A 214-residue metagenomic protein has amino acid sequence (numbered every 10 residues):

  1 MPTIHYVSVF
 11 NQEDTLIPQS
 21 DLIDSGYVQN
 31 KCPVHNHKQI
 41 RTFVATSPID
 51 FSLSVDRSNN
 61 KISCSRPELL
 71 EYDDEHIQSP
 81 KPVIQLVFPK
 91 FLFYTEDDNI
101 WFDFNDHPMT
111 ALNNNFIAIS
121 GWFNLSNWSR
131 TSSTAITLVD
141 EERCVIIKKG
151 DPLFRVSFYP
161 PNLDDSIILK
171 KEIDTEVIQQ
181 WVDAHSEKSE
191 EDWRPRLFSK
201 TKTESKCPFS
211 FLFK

Functional and structural regions predicted by a protein language model:
M1-T131, T137-K214: Non-catalytic terminal segments and appended small domains
